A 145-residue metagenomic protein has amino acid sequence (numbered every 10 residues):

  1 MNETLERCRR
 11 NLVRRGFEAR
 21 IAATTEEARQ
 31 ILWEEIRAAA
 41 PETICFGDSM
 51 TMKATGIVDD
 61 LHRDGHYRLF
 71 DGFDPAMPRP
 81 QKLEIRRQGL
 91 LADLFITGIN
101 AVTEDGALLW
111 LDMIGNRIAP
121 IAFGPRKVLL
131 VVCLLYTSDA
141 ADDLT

Functional and structural regions predicted by a protein language model:
N2-R86, L91-I96: N-terminal active-site beta-alpha-beta segment that forms phosphate/nucleotide-binding and substrate-recognition loops
F46, L69-G72, A119-G124, L134-L135: Glycine-rich loops and low-complexity Gly/Arg-rich segments that provide flexible linkers or classic glycine-based
F46-D48, T97-I99, L111-D112, V132: Short His-Asn-centered micro-motif
M50-M52, P75-R79, A101-E104, G115-R117 (+1 more regions): Short, catalytically relevant binding-site loops at active-site mouths
F95, V128-L129: Short, well-ordered beta-strand core segments
G98, D105-P125: Conserved mixed alpha/beta catalytic, RNA-binding, or beta-rich assembly cores of soluble enzyme, regulatory
L129-V132, S138: Glycine-rich, aromatic-bearing surface loops/beta-hairpins
Y136-T145: Single conserved hydrophobic/aromatic residue that forms the stacking wall/gate of nucleotide- or nucleobase-binding
